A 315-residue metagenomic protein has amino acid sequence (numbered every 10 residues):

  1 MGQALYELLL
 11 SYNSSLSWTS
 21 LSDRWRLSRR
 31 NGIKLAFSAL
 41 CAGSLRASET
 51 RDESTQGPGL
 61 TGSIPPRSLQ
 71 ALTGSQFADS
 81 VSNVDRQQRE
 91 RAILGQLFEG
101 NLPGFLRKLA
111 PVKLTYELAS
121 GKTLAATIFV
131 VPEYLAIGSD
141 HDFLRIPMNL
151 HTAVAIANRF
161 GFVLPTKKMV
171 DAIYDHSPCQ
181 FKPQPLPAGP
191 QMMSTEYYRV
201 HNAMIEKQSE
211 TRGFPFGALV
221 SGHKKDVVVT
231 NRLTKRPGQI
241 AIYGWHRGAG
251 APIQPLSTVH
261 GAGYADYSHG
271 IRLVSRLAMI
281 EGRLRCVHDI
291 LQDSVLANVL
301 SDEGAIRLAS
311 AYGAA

Functional and structural regions predicted by a protein language model:
M1-L27, S38-A42: N-terminal secretory signal peptides
D23-I33, A47-S54: Twin-arginine (Tat) signal peptide motif
T55-P103: N-terminal module-boundary/linker segments of secreted carbohydrate-active enzymes
N101-V130: Conserved oxyanion/phosphate-binding beta-strand-loop segments in alpha/beta enzyme cores
I137-L144, R159-F160, V259-H260: Second-shell loop/turn segments in exported
L150-G213, L273: Conserved hydrophobic ligand-interaction patch in extracellular adhesion modules
M192-W245: Acidic, glycine-rich loop-and-strand cores that form catalytic or ligand-binding grooves in diverse globular domains
D266-A315: Low-complexity, Gly/Ser/Thr/Pro-rich intrinsically disordered linker/tail segments
